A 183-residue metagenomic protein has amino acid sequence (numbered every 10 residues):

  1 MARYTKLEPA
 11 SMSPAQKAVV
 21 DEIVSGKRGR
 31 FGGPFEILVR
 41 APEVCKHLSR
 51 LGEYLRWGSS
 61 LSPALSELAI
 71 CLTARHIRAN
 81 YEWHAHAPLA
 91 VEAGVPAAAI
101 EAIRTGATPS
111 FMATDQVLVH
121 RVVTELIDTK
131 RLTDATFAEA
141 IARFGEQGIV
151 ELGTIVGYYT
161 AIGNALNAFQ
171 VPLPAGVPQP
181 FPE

Functional and structural regions predicted by a protein language model:
M1-E183: Hydrophobic alpha-helical segments
